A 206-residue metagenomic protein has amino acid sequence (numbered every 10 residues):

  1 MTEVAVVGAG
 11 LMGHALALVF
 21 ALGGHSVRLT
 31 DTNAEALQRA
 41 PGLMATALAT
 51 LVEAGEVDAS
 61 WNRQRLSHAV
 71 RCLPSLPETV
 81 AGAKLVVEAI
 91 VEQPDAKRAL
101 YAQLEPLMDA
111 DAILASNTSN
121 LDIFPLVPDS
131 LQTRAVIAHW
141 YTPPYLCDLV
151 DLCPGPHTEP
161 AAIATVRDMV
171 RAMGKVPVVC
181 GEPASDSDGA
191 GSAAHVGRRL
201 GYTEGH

Functional and structural regions predicted by a protein language model:
M1-T2, H25, D109-D111, L131-T133 (+1 more regions): Short coil/turn connectors at secondary-structure junctions
M1-T50, A54: NAD(P)+-binding Rossmann beta1-loop-alpha1 motif at the extreme N-terminus of oxidoreductases
L22, L29, Q64-L85, T165-K175 (+1 more regions): Amphipathic alpha-helical segments at domain termini/boundaries
G23-H25, L152-P183, S192-H206: Internal alpha-helical scaffold of NAD(P)-dependent oxidoreductase catalytic cores
T32-T46, T50-S60, L152-A162, P183-G189: Rossmann-like dinucleotide-binding cores of NAD(P)H-dependent redox enzymes
E35, T50-I113, N120-D122: Rossmann-like NAD(P)-binding element
R98-L149, P154-R167: Rossmann-fold NAD(P)-binding glycine/threonine-rich loop
